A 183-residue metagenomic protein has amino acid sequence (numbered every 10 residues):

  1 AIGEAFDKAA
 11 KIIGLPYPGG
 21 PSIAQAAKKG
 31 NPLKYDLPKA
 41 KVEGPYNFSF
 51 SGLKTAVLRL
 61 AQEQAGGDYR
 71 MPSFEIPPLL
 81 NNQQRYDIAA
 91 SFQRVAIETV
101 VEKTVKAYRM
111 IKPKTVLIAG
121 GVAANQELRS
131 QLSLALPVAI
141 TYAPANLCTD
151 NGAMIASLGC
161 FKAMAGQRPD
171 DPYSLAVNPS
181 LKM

Functional and structural regions predicted by a protein language model:
A1-M183: Acidic, glycine-enriched active-site microenvironments
